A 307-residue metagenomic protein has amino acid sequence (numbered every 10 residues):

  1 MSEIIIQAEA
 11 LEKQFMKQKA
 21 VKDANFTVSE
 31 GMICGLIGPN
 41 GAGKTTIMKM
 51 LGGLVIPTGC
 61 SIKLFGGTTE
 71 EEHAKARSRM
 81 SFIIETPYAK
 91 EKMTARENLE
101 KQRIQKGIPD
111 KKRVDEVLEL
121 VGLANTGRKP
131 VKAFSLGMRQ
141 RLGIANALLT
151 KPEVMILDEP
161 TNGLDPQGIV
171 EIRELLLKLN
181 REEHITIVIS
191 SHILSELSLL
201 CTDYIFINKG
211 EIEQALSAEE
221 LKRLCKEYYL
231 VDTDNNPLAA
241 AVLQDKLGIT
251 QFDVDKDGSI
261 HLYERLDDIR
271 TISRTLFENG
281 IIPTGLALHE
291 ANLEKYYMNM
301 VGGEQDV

Functional and structural regions predicted by a protein language model:
M1-E12, G303-V307: ABC-family P-loop ATPase nucleotide-binding domain
I4-I6, K13-I189, L194-N208, Q214: ABC transporter nucleotide-binding domains
E9-L11, A24, F252, L286: Generic beta-strand hydrophobic packing signal
T68, P109, A124, I249-T250 (+2 more regions): Short coil/loop linkers at secondary-structure junctions
R173-Y263: ABC transporter nucleotide-binding domain
Y229-M300, V307: Short, charged/small-residue-rich alpha-helical element at the C-terminal edge of ABC transporter nucleotide-binding
